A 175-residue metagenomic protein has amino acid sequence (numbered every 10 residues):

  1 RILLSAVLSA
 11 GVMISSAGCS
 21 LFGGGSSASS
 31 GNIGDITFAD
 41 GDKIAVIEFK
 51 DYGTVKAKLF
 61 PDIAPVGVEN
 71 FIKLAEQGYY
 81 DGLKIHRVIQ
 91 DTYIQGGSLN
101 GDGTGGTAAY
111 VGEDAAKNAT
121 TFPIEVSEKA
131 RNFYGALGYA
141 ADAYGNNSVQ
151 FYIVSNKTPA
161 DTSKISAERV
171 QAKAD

Functional and structural regions predicted by a protein language model:
R1-A6: Bacterial N-terminal signal peptides that target proteins for export
G11-I14, G18-D175: Cyclophilin-like peptidyl-prolyl cis-trans isomerases
